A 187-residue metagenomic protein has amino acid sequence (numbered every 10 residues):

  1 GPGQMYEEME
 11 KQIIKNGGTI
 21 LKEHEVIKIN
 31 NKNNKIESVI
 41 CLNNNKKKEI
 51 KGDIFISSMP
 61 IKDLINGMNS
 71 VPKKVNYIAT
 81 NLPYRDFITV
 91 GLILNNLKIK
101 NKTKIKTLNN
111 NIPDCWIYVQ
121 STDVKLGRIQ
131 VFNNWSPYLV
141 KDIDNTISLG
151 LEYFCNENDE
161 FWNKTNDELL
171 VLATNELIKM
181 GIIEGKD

Functional and structural regions predicted by a protein language model:
G1-Q12, L21, F161-L169: Short beta-strand to alpha-helix junction loop
I13-I27: A conserved beta-strand/loop element that lines the FAD pocket in flavoprotein oxidoreductases
H24-G185: Mid-domain catalytic core of redox enzymes that form a hydrophobic substrate pocket/lid adjacent to a catalytic redox
